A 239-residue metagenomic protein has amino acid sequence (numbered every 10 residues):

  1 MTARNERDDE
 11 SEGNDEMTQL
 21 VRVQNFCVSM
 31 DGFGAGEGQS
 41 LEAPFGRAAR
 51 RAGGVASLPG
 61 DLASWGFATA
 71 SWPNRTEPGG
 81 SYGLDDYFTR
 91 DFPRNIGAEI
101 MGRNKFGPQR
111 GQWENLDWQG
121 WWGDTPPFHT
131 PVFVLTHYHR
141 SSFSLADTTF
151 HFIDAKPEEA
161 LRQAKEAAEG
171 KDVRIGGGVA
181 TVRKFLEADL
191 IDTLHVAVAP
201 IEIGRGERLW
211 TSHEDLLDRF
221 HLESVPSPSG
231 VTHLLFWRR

Functional and structural regions predicted by a protein language model:
T2-R239: Enzymes that bind and transform nitrogen-containing heteroaromatic metabolites
